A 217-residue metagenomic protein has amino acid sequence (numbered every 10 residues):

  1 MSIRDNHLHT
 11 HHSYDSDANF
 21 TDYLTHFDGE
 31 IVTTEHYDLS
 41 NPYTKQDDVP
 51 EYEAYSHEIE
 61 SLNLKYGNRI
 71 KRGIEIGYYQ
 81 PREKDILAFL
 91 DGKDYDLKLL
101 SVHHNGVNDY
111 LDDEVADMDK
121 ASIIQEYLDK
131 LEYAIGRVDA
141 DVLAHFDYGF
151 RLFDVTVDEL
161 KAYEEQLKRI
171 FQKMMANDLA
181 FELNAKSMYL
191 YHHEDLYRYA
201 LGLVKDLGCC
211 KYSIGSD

Functional and structural regions predicted by a protein language model:
M1, Y23-D28, S56-G67, L87-D96 (+3 more regions): Acidic (Asp/Glu)-rich catalytic clusters
M1-Q80, D85, F150-K161, E165 (+3 more regions): An N-terminally biased module of ancient metal coordination in phosphate/nucleic-acid-related enzymes
H12, S61-E114, K120-S122: Active-site gating/metal-coordination segments in enzymes
H12-Y14, L99-L207: Domain-core and long-helix interface of multi-subunit machines
E30-V49, D94, L99-A116, A180: Active-site gating loops and adjacent loop-to-helix segments of metal-dependent hydrolytic enzymes
C210-I214: Accessory, usually C-terminal, subdomains that scaffold auxiliary metal cofactors
